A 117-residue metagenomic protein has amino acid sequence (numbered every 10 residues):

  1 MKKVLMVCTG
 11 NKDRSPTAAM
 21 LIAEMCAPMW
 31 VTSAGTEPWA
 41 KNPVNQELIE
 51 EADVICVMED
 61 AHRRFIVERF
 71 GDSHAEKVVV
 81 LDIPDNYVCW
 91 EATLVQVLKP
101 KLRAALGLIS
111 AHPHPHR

Functional and structural regions predicted by a protein language model:
M1-R117: Short polar/charged helix/loop
